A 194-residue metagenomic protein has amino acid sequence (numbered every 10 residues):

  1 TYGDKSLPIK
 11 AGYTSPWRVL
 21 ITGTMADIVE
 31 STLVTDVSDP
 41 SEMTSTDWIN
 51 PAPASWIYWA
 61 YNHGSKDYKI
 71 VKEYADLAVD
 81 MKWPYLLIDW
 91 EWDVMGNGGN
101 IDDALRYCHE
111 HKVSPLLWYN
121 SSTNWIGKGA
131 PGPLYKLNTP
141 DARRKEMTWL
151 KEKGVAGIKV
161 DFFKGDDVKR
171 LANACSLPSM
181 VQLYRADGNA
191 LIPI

Functional and structural regions predicted by a protein language model:
T1-S31: N-terminal accessory beta-strand-rich subdomains and adjacent acidic, glycine-rich linkers that precede catalytic cores
T1-Y2, W48, S55, D80 (+1 more regions): Ser/Thr/Asn(+Pro)-rich, low-complexity disordered segments
A26-T32, E42-T46, N50, N62-G64 (+2 more regions): Conserved mixed alpha/beta catalytic, RNA-binding, or beta-rich assembly cores of soluble enzyme, regulatory
T44-A60, L116-P131: N-terminal small/glycine-rich loop or linker at the start of catalytic domains across soluble metabolic enzymes
P53-I70, K128-A142: Active-site mouth loops of central-metabolism enzymes
A60, E73-P84, R106, E110-V113: Glycine-rich, acidic and aromatic/proline-enriched surface loops and short helix-turn segments that act as binding
Y68-E91, W149-V155: Catalytic domains of carbohydrate-active enzymes, especially glycoside hydrolases
D89-I194: Aromatic- and carboxylate-enriched substrate-binding clefts and catalytic-loop regions of carbohydrate-active enzymes
